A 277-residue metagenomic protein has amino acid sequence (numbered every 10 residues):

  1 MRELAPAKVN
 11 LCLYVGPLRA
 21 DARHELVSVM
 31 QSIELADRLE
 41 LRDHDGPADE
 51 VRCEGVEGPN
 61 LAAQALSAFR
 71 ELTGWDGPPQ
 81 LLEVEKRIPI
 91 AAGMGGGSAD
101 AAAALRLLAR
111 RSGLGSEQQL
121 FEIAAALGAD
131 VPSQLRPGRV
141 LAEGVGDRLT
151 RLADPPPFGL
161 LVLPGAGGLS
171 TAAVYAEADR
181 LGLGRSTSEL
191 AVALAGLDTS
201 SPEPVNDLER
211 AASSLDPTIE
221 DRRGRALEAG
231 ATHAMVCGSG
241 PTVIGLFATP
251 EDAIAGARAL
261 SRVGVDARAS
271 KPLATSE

Functional and structural regions predicted by a protein language model:
M1-A92, R110-L114, P155-P156, P164-G165: ATP-binding N-lobe of GHMP and related small-molecule kinases
R42-V56, A104, A125, G196-V205: Short, basic/glycine-rich phosphate-binding loops at helix/coil junctions that contact nucleotide phosphates
D49, R136-H233, A248-E277: Conserved, helical-rich catalytic subdomain that frames metal- and/or nucleotide-binding sites in enzyme alpha/beta
P89-I90, L169-S170, P241-I244: Short, active-site-adjacent cap segments at secondary-structure transitions
A92-Q118: DPxDG-like acidic metal-binding loop motif
S116-L127, R223, I254-A257: Short, well-structured alpha-helical segments that form the helix of a local strand-helix-strand
V236-P250: N-terminal pre-core extensions flanking Radical SAM catalytic domains
